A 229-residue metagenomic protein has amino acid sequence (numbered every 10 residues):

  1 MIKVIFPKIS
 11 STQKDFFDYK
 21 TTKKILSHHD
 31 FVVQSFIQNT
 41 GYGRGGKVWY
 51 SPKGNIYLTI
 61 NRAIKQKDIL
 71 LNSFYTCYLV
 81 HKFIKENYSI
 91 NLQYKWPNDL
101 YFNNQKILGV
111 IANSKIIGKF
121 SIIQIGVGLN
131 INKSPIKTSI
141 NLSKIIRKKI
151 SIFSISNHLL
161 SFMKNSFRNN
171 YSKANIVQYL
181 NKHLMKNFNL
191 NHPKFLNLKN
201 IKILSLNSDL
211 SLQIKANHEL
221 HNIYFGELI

Functional and structural regions predicted by a protein language model:
M1-K85, S89, I150, L206: N-terminal lobe of the biotin/lipoate ligase/transferase fold
S35-F36, T59-I229: Catalytic beta-strand/loop module used to bind and position nucleotide/cofactor moieties in cofactor-attachment
